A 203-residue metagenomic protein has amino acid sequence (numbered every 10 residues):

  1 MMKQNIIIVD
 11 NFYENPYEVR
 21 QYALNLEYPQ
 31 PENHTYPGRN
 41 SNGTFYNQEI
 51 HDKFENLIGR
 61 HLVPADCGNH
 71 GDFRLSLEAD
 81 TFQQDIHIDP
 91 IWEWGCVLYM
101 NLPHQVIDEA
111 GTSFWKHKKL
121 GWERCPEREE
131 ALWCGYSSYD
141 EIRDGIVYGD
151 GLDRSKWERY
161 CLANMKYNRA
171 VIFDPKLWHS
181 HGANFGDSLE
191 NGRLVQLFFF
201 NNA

Functional and structural regions predicted by a protein language model:
M1-I86, D108-T112, K118, W122 (+1 more regions): Non-heme Fe(II)/2-oxoglutarate
A79-A203: Catalytic core of non-heme Fe(II) oxygenases with the double-stranded beta-helix
